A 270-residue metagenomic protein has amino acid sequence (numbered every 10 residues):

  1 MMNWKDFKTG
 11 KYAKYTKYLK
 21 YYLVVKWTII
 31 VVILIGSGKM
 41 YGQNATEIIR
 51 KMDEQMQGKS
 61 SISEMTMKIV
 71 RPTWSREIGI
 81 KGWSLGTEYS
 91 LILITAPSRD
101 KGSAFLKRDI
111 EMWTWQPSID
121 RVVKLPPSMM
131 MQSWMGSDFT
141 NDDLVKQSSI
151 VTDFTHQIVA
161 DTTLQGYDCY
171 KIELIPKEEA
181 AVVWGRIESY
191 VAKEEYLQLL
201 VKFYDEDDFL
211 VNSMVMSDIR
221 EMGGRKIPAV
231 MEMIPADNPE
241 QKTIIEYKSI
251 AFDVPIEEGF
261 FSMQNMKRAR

Functional and structural regions predicted by a protein language model:
K5, G10-V32: Short, low-complexity, charge-dense intrinsically disordered segments
I33-S37: Hydrophobic core
G38-G42: Sec/Tat signal peptide C-region and signal peptidase I cleavage site
Q43-S60, T66-K68, S75-R76, K101-A104 (+5 more regions): Flexible, processing/modification-adjacent segments and terminal tails in exported/periplasmic/extracellular proteins
M52, I80-S84, M216-E221: Extended lipid/amphipathic-ligand handling interfaces
E64-R99: N-terminal, post-signal-peptide region of Sec/Tat-exported proteins
Y89-S90, M112, V122, Q198: Hydrophobic residues embedded in beta-strands of well-ordered beta-sheets
R121, V145, Q165-S262: Gly/Pro-enriched, hydrophobic low-complexity segments that function as extracytoplasmic propeptides/linkers
